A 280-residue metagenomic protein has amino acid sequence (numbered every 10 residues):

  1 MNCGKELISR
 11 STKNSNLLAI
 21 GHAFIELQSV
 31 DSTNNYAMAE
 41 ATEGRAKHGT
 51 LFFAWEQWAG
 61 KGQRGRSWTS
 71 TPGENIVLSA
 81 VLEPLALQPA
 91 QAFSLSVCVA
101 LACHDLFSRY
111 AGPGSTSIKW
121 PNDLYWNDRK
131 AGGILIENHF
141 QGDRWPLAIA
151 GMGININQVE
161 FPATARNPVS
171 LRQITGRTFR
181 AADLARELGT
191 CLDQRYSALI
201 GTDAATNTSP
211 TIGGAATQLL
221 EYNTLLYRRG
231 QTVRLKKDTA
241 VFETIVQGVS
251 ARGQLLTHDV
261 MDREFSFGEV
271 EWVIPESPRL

Functional and structural regions predicted by a protein language model:
M1-A111, F179, V273, P278-L280: N-terminal lobe of the biotin/lipoate ligase/transferase fold
N2-C3, S9, Q88-T116, W126-L280: Long, positively charged amphipathic alpha-helical accessory segments at protein N-termini or as interdomain linkers
N14-S15, A41-E43, R66-S67, L124 (+3 more regions): Short, flexible, glycine/charge-rich loop motifs used to bind or transfer phosphoryl groups or to couple energy/partner
T33, G60, L78, D123 (+3 more regions): Residue-level signal for inorganic ion chemistry
